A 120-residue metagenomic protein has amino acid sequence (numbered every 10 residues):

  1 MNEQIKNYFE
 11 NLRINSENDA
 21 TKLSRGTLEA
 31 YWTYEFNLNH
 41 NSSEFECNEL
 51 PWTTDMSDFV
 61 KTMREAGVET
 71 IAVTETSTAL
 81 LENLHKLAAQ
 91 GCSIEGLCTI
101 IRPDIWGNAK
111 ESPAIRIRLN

Functional and structural regions predicted by a protein language model:
M1-E82: N-terminal leader/targeting segments
Y34, A88, P113: Functionally constrained cores in energy, signaling, and assembly domains
A66, L87, N108-K110: A generic structural signal for short, non-catalytic loop/turn and secondary-structure boundary residues
L80-S93: Short, aromatic/basic amphipathic alpha-helical patches
G91-N120: C-terminal edge-of-domain segments
